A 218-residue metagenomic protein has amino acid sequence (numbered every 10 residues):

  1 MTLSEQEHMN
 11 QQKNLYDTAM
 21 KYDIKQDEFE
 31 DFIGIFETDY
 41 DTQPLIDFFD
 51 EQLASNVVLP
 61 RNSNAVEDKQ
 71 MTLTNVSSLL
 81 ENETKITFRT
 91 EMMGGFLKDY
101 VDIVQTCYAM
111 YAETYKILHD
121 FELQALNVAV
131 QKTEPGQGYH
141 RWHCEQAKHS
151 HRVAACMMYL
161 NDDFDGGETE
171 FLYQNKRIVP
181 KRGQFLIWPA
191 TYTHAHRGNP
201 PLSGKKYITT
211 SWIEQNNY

Functional and structural regions predicted by a protein language model:
T2-D120: Non-heme Fe(II)/2-oxoglutarate
F36-E37, A129, M158: Conserved, well-structured core segments
D102, H119-E122, N127-E134: Acidic, glycine-rich loop-and-strand cores that form catalytic or ligand-binding grooves in diverse globular domains
E122, G138, S150-R152, K205: Residue-level preference for beta-strand/loop junctions
K132-P135, A147-D165: Short, conserved beta-strand element in jelly-roll/cupin
Y139-A147: Histidine-centered catalytic micro-motifs
W142, D165-Y218: Catalytic core of Fe(II)/2-oxoglutarate
